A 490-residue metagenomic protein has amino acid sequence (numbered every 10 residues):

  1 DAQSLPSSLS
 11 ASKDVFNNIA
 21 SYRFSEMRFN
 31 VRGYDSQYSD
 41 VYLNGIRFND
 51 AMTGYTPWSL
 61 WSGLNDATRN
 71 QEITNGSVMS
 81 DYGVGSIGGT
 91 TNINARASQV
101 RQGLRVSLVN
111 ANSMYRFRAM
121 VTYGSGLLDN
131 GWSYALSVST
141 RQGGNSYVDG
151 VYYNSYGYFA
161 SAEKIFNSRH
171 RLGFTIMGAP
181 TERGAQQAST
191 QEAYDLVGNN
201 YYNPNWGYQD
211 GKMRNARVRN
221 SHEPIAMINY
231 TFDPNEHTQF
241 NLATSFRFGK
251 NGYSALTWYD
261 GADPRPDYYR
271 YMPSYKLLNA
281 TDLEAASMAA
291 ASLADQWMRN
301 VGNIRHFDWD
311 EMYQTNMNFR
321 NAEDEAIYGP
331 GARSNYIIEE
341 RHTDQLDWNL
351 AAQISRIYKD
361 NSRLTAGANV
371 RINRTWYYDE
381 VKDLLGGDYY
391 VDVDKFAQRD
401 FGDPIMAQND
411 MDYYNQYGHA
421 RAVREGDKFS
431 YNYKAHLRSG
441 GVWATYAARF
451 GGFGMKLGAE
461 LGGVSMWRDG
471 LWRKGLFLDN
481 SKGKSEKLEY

Functional and structural regions predicted by a protein language model:
P6-R47: Extracytoplasmic beta-strand/coil segments of soluble accessory domains associated with Gram-negative outer-membrane
N17, I46-S77, N94-R96, V100: Short acidic/polar hinge/loop motifs at secondary-structure boundaries that mediate gating or recognition
S80, T90-G126, V138-G150: Short strand-turn segments of transmembrane beta-barrel domains in outer membranes, especially the first one or two
L108-M114, T140-G144, G178-E182, F246-K250 (+3 more regions): Transmembrane beta-strands of outer-membrane beta-barrel pores
V109-F117, R141-N167, N203-T231, Y253-S254 (+5 more regions): Outer-membrane beta-barrel proteins
A119-S125, A160-K164, A226-F232, L242 (+3 more regions): Residues on the lipid-exposed face of transmembrane beta-strands in outer-membrane beta-barrel proteins
E163, R171-T231, R247, G252-E339 (+1 more regions): Acidic/polar loop-and-plug regions of large Gram-negative outer-membrane beta-barrel proteins
I337, R363-Y490: Signature of Gram-negative outer-membrane beta-barrel scaffolds
